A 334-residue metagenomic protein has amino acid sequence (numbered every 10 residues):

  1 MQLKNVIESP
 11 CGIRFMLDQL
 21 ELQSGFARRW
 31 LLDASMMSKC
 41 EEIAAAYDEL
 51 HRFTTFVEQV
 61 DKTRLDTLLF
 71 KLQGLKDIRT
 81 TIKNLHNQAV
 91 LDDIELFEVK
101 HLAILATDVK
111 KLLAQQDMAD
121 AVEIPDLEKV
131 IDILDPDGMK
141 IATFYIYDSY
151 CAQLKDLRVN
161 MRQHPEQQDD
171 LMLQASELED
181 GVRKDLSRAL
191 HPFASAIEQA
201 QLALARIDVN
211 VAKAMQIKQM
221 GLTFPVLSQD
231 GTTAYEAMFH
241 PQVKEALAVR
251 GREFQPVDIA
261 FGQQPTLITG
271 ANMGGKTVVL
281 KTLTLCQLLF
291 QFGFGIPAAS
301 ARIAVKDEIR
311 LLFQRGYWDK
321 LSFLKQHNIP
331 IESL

Functional and structural regions predicted by a protein language model:
M1-Y150: Conserved amphipathic alpha-helical "coupling/scaffold" segments that transmit conformational changes between domains
Q23, E49, F53-F56, T81-N84 (+7 more regions): Conserved, well-folded catalytic cores of nucleic-acid-processing and energy-transducing macromolecular machines
K39-E49, T67, K71-G74, E95-E98 (+10 more regions): Helical mechanochemical/support elements of P-loop NTPase systems and associated helical scaffolds
T55, T80-N87, D108-M118, V159-D169 (+5 more regions): Charged/polar positions within long, soluble alpha-helices
V60, L186-H191, T266-A271: Glycine- and acidic
K129-L202, R206: Extended, charged alpha-helical coiled-coil/arm scaffolds that mediate oligomerization and mechanical coupling in large
P192-A246: Phosphate-binding P-loop/Walker A region and its immediate neighborhood
M220, S228-L334: ATPase nucleotide-binding head domains, primarily ABC-like/P-loop NTPase cores
